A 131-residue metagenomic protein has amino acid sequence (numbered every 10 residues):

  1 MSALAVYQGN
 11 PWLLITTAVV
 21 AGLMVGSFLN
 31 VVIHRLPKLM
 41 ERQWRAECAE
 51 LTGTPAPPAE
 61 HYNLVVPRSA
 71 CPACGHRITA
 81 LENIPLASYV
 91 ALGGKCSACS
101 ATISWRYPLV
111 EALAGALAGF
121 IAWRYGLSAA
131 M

Functional and structural regions predicted by a protein language model:
M1-M131: A membrane-topology feature that recognizes alpha-helical transmembrane segments and their immediate juxtamembrane
